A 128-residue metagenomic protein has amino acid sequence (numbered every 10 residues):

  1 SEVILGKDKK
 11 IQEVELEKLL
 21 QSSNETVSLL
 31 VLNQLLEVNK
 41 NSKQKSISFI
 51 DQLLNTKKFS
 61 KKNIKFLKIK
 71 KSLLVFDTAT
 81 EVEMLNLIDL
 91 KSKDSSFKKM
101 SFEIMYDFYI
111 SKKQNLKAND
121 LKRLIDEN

Functional and structural regions predicted by a protein language model:
I4-F59: Extracytoplasmic/periplasmic/luminal assembly and interaction segments in envelope/secretory/respiratory proteins
F49-N128: Soluble extracytoplasmic domains of inner/organellar membrane proteins
